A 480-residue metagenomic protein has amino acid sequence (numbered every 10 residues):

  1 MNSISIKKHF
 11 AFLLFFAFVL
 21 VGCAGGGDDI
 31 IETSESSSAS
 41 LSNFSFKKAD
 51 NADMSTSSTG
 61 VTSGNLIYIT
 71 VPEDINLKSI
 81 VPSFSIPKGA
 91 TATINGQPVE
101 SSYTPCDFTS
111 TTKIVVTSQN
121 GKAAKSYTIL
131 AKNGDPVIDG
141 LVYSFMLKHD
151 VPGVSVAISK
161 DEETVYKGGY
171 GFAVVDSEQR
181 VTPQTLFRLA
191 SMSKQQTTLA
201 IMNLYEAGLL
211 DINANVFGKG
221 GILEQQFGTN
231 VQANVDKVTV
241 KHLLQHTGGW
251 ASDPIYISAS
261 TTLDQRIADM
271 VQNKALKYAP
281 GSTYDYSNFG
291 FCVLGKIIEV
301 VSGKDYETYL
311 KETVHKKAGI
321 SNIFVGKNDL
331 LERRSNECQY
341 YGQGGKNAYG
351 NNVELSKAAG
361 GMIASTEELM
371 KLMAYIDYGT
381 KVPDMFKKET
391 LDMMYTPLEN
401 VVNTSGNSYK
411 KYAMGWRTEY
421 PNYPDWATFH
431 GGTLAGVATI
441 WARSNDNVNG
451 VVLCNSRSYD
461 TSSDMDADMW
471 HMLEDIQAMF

Functional and structural regions predicted by a protein language model:
N2-F12: Bacterial N-terminal signal peptides that target proteins for export
L20-G22: C-terminal motif of bacterial Sec signal peptides marking the signal peptidase cleavage site
G25-I30, G134-G168, K311, K316 (+1 more regions): Catalytic loop of the DD-peptidase/beta-lactamase superfamily, centered on the K-T-G motif and neighboring
G25-P136: Beta-rich interaction/scaffold domains
H149-S155, G168, S177-H242, Y278-S287 (+2 more regions): Short active-site loop at a secondary-structure junction that contains or immediately precedes the catalytic residue(s)
I158, E162-E163, R188-D211, L243 (+4 more regions): Alpha-helical scaffold elements that line and support the substrate/ligand-binding pocket of soluble hydrolases
R188-S191, L204-W250, V300-Y340: Active-site helix/loop module of the DD-peptidase/beta-lactamase fold, centered on the serine-lysine SxxK catalytic
V231, S252-L331, S356-M370: Catalytic-site signature segments of enzymes, centered on catalytic residues
